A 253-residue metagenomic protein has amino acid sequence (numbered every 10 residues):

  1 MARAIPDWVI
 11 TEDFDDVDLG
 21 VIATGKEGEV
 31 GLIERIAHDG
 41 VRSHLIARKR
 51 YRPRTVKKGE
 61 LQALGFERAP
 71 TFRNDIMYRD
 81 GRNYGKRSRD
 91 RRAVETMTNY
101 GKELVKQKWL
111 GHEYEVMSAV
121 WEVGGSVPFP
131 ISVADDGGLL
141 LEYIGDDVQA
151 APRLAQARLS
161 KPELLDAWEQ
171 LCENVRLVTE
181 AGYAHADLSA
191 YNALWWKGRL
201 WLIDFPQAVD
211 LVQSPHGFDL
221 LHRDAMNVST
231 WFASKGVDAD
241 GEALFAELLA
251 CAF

Functional and structural regions predicted by a protein language model:
A2-A150, R176, E180: Conserved ATP-binding subdomain of kinase catalytic cores across diverse folds
G28, Y191, G198: Change "...and in nucleic-acid phosphodiester-cleaving endonucleases..." to "...and in nucleic-acid processing enzymes
P130-I131, L188, E242: Residue-level detector of family-conserved "landmark" positions at structurally sensitive sites
V133-A134, Y191, F245: Residue-level "edge-of-site" marker
Q149-S160: AlphaC helix of the protein kinase catalytic domain
S160-A167, T179-H185, W196-F253: C-lobe/activation-segment region of protein kinase-like
D187, Y191-A193: Catalytic-loop signature of eukaryotic-like protein kinases
